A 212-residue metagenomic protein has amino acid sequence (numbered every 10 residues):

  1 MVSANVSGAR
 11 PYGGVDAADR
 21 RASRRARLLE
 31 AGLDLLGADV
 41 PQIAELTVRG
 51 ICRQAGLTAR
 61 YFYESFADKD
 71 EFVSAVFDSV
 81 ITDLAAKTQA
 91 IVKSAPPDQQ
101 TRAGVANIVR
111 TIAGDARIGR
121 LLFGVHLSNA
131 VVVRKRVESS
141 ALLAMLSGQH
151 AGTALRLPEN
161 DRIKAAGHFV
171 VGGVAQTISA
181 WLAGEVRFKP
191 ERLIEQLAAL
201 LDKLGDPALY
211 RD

Functional and structural regions predicted by a protein language model:
M1-A9, Q149, A180-D212: C-terminal peripheral helix-coil segments that are non-catalytic and often amphipathic
M1-S23, L155-E159, L209-D212: N-terminal intrinsically disordered/low-complexity leader segments
A22-V48: Short, amphipathic alpha-helix enriched in basic
D39-E71, A75: Helix-turn-helix
V48, V76-A85: Short, basic, alpha-helical segments at the C-terminal edge of helix-turn-helix-like DNA-binding modules
A59, I81, A85, G148 (+1 more regions): Membrane-embedded alpha-helical bundles of multi-pass transporters/translocases, especially carrier/permease families
Q89-R117: Hydrophobic alpha-helical connector segments
A130-L155, D161-A175, A199: Amphipathic alpha-helical packing segments from all-alpha helical-bundle domains
